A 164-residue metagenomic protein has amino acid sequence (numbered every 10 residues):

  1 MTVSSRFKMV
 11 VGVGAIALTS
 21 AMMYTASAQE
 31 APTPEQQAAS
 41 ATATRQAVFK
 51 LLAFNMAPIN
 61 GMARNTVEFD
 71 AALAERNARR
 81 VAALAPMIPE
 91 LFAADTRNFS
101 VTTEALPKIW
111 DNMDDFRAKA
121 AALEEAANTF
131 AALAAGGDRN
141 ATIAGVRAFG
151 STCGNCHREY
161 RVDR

Functional and structural regions predicted by a protein language model:
T2-I16: Bacterial N-terminal signal peptides that target proteins for export
T2-S4, M22, A31: Long, low-complexity, intrinsically disordered N-terminal extensions of eukaryotic proteins, enriched
L18-A26: C-terminal segment of classical bacterial N-terminal signal peptides
E30-V146: Extracytoplasmic c-type cytochrome modules immediately beyond a signal peptide or single-pass transmembrane anchor
F149-R161: The canonical Cys-X-X-Cys-His
R164: Short Cys/His-rich "knuckle" micro-motifs
